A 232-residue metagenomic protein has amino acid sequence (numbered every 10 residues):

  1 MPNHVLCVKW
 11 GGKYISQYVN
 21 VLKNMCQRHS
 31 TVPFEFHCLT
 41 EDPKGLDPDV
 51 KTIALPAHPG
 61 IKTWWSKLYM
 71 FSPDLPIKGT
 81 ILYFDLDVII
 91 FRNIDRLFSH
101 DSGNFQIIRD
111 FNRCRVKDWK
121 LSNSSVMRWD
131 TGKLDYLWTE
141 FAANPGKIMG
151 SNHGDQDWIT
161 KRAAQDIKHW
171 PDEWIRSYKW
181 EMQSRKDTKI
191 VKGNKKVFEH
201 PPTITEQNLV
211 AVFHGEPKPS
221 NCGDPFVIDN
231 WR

Functional and structural regions predicted by a protein language model:
M1-N20, V32, C38, D47-L55 (+1 more regions): A glycosyltransferase accessory/donor-loop signature
I15-Y18, I61-W65, C114-S122, N221-C222: Short, charged, surface-exposed secondary-structure boundary motifs
N20-C26: Short amphipathic alpha-helix
H37-C38, L82-D85, I90, Q106-I107 (+2 more regions): A structural signal for short, well-ordered beta-strand segments and their strand-loop junctions that often border
K44-D47, T52-A54, W65-W119, W129: GT-A fold catalytic core of metal-dependent nucleotide-sugar glycosyltransferases, centered on the diacidic
L68, G103, N123-S124, Q156 (+1 more regions): Short, surface-exposed beta-edge/turn micro-motifs
N93-D95, K117-D118, S122-S124, L137-A142 (+1 more regions): A short secondary-structure junction signal
